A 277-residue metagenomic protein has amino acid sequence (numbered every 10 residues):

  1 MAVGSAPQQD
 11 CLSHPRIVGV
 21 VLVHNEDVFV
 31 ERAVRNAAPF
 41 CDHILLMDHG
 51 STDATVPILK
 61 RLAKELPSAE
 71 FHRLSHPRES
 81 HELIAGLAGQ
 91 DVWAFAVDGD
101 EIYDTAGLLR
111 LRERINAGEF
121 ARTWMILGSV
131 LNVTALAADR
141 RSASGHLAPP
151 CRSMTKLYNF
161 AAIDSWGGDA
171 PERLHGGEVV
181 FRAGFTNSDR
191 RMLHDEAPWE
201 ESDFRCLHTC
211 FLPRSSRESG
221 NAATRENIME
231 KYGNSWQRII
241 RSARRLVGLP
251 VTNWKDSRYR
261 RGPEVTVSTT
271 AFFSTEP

Functional and structural regions predicted by a protein language model:
M1-R35: N-proximal low-complexity "stem/linker" segments adjacent to membrane-targeting elements
A2, E82-I84, V92, T105-P277: Catalytic-site signature of metal-activated, phosphate-bearing donor transferases, centered on the GT-A/GT-A-like
H24-N25, T52, L74-R78, E101 (+1 more regions): Catalytic phosphate/metal-binding cores of nucleic-acid and nucleotide-processing enzymes, i.e., regions that mediate
A33, S75-Q90: Glycine-rich, basic loop-to-helix element that forms the pyrophosphate-binding segment of sugar-nucleotide handling
D42-G50, H72: Short beta-strand/loop segment that forms part of the nucleotide-sugar
D48-L59, H76: A conserved acidic beta->alpha catalytic loop
K60-H81: Conserved donor nucleotide-binding strand/loop of the catalytic core
D91-I102: Short beta-strand-to-loop acidic/aromatic patch adjacent to the donor-nucleotide binding site
